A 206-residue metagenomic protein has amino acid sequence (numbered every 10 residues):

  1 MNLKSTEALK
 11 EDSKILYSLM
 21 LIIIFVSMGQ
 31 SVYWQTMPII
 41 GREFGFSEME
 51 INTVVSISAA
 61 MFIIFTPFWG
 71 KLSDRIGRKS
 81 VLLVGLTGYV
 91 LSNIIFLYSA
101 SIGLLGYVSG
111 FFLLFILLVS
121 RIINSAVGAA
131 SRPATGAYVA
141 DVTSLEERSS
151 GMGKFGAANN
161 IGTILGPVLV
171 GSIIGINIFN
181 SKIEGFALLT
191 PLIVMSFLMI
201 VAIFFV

Functional and structural regions predicted by a protein language model:
L9-A59: Helix-loop boundary and gating motifs at the non-cytosolic
I24, G106-A130: Hydrophobic core of transmembrane alpha-helices in multi-pass small-molecule transporters, especially MFS/SLC-type
A59-P67, T163-I164: Residue-level signature of mid-helix packing/kink "hotspots" within the transmembrane helices of 12-pass Major
T66-G77: Helix-to-loop junctions at the C-terminal end of transmembrane segments in multipass secondary transporters
T87-F111: C-terminal ends and interior cores of transmembrane alpha-helices in multi-pass membrane transporters/permeases
S120-N159: Cytoplasmic helix-loop-helix junction between adjacent transmembrane helices in 12-TM secondary transporters
F155, N159-V206: Helix-loop-helix hairpin linking two adjacent transmembrane segments in secondary transporters
